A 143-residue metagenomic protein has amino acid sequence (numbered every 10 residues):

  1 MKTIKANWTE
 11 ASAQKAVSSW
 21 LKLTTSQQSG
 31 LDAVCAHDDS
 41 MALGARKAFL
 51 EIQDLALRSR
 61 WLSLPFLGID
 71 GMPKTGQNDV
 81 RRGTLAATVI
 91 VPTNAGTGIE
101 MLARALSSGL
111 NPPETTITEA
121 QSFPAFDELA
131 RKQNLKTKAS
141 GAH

Functional and structural regions predicted by a protein language model:
K2-Q77: Hydrophobic alpha-helical
K5, G68, V89-I90, P124: Structural signal for conserved beta-strand scaffold positions within catalytic alpha/beta enzyme cores
D32, A86, R104: Short acidic/polar active-site loop segments enriched in Thr and Asp
A48, I52, G83, A105-G109: Change "in soluble alpha/beta enzymes" to "in soluble alpha/beta proteins
S63, L85, I117-E119: A structure-centric signal for secondary-structure junctions around beta-strands
Q77-N78, E100: Alpha-helical segments flanking ligand/cofactor-binding loops in enzyme cores
R81-T93: Short beta-strand elements at the ligand-binding edges of bilobed clamshell
I90-H143: Hinge/cleft segment of the Venus flytrap/periplasmic-binding protein
